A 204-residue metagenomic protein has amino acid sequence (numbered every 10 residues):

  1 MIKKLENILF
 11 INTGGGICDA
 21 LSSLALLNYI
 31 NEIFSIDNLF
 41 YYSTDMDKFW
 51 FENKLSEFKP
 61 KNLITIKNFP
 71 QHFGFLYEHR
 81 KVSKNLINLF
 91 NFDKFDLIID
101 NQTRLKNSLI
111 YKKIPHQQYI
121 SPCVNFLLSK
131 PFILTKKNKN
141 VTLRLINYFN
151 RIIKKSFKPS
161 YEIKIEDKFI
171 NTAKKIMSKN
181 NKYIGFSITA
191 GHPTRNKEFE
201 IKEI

Functional and structural regions predicted by a protein language model:
M1-I204: Catalytic machinery of carbohydrate-active enzymes, primarily nucleotide-sugar-dependent glycosyltransferases
